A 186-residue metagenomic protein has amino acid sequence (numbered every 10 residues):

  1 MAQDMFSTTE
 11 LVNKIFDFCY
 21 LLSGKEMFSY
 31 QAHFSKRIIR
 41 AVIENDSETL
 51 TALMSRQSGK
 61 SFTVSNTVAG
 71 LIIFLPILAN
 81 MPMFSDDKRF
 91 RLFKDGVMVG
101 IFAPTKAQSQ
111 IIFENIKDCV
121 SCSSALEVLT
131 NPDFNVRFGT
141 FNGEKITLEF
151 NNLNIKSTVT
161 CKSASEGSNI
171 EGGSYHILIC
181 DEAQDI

Functional and structural regions predicted by a protein language model:
M1-I186: Phosphate/NTP-binding elements of NTP-utilizing enzymes
